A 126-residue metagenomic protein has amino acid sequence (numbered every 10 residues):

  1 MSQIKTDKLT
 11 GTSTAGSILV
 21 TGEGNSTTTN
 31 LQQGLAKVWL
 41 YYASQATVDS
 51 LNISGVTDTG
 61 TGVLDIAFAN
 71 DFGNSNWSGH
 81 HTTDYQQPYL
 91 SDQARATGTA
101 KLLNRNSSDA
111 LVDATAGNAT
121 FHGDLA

Functional and structural regions predicted by a protein language model:
S2-K5, T10-D71, N106-A126: Extracellular receptor-binding modules and their adjoining Ser/Thr/Gly/Asp/Asn-rich linkers
G60, L90-N106: Ser/Thr- and Asn-enriched, surface-exposed coil loops between beta-strands
N70-R95: Terminal beta-strand-rich extracellular "head" domains that mediate receptor/glycan or other ligand binding
